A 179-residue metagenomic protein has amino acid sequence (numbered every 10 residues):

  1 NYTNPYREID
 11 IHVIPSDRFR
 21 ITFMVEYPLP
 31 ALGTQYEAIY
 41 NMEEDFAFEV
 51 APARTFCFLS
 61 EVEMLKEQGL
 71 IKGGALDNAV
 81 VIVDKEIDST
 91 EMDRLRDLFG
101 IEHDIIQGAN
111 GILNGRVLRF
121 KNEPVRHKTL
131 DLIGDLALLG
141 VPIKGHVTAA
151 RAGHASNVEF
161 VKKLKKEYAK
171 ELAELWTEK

Functional and structural regions predicted by a protein language model:
N1-K179: Short acidic-hydrophobic catalytic motif
